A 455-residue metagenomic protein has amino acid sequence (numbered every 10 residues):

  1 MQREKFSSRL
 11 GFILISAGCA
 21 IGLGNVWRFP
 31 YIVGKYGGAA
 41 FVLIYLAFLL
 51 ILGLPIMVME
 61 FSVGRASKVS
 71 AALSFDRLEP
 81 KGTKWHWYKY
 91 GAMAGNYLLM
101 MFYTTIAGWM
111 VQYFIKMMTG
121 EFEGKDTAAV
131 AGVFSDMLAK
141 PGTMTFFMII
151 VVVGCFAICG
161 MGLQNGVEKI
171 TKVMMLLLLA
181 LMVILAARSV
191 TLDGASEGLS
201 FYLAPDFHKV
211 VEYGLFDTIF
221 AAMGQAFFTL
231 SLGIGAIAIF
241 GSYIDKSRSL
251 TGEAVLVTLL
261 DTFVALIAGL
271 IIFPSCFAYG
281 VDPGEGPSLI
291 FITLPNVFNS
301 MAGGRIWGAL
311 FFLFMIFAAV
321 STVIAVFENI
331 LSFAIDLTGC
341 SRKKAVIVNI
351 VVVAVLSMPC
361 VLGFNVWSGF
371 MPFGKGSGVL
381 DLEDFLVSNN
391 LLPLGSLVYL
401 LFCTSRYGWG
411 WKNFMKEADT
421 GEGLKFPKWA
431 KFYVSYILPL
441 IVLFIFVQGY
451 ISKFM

Functional and structural regions predicted by a protein language model:
M1-W27, I56-F61, R65-Y90, D245-S249 (+1 more regions): Membrane-interface "cap" regions at the ends of multi-pass membrane proteins
Q2-F6, E168, K172-V320, I324 (+2 more regions): Membrane-embedded translocation segments of transport machinery
R3-E4, I32-Y36, A66-G91, T104-Q164 (+5 more regions): Inter-helical loop and helix-membrane interface segments of multi-pass membrane transporters/permeases
K5, G11-I13, C19, P141 (+6 more regions): Loop-to-transmembrane helix boundary motifs in multi-pass membrane proteins
K5-S16, F41-I44, T83-Y97, T145-V151 (+6 more regions): Select transmembrane alpha-helical segments in multipass membrane proteins
L10-F48, G235-G241, G252-V255, L259-L260: Transmembrane helix-boundary motif of multi-pass solute transporters/channels
V320-A325, V346-F364, D381-K416: Hydrophobic alpha-helical segments of multi-pass membrane transport proteins
G378-L401, G423-M455: A generic transmembrane alpha-helix motif of multi-pass inner-membrane proteins
